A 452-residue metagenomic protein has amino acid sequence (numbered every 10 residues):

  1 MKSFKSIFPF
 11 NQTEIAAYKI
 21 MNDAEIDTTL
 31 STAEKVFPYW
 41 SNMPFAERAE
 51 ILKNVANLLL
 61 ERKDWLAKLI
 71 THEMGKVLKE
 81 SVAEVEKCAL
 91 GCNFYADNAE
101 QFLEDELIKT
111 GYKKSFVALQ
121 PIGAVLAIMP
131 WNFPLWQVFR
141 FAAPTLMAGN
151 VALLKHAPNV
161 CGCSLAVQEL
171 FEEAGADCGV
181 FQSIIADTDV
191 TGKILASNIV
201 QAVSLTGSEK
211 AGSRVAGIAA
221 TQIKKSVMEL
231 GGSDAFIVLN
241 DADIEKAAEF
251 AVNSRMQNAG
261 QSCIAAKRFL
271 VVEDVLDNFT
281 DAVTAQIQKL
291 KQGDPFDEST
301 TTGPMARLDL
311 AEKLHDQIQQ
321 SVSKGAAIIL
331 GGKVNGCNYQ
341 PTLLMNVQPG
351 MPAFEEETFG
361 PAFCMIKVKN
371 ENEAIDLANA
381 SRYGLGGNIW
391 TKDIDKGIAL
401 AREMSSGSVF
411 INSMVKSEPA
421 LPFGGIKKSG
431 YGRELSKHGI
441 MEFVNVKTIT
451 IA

Functional and structural regions predicted by a protein language model:
M1-F4, A266, L385: Short loop/turn microsegments at loop-to-beta-strand junctions
M1-K113: N-terminal Rossmann-like NAD(P)+-binding subdomain of aldehyde/semialdehyde dehydrogenases
N11-A17, V200, I237, K291 (+4 more regions): Conserved C-terminal structural/oligomerization subdomain of aldehyde/semialdehyde dehydrogenase
Q12, R48, I70, C92 (+9 more regions): Residue-level signal for inorganic ion chemistry
I15, K210-Q348, I411: ALDH superfamily catalytic-core signature
A16-M21, V36-N42, A127, F236-L239 (+4 more regions): Short, well-ordered beta-strand elements within core beta-sheets of diverse protein domains
F37, S41, A56-L59, K63 (+19 more regions): Structural signal for hydrophobic packing residues in well-ordered secondary-structure cores of soluble enzyme domains
E104, I108-K246, V368: Rossmann-like NAD(P) dinucleotide-binding subdomain of oxidoreductase/dehydrogenase enzymes
